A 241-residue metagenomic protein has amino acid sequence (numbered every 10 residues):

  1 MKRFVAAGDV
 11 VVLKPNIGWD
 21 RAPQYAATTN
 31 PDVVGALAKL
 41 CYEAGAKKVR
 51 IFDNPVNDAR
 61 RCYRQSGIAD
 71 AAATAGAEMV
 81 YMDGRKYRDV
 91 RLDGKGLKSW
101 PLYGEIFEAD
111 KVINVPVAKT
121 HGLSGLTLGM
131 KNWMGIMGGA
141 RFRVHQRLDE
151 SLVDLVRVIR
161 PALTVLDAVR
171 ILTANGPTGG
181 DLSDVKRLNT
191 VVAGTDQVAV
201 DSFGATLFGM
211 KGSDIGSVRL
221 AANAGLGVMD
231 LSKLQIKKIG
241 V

Functional and structural regions predicted by a protein language model:
M1-V241: N-terminal and secondary-structure boundary signal
